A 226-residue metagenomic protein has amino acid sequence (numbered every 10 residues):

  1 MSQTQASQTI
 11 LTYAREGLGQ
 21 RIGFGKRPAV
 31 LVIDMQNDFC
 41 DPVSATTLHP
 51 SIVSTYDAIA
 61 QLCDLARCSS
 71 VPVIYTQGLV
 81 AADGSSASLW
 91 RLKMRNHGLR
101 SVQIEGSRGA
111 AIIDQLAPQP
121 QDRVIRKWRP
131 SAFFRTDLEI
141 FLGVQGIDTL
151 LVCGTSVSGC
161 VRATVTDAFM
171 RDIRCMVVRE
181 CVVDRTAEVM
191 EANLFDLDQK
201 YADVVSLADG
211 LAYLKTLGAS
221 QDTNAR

Functional and structural regions predicted by a protein language model:
M1-Q119, K215-R226: Active-site acidic carboxylates
C68-V71, G146, D172: Glycine-centered short loops/turns at secondary-structure junctions
E105-L151: Internal catalytic-core helix/loop-beta-alpha segment that presents or stabilizes conserved functional determinants
I125, A202-G210: Short acidic-hydrophobic, aromatic-tinged amphipathic segments that line or gate anion-handling sites
L151-G154, D172-A187: A short glycine-rich beta-strand->turn/loop micro-motif centered on a GG-aromatic cluster
V157-T164: Short glycine/serine/threonine-rich phosphate/pyrophosphate-binding segments that cradle anionic phosphate groups
R185-D198: Active-site-proximal loop->helix
